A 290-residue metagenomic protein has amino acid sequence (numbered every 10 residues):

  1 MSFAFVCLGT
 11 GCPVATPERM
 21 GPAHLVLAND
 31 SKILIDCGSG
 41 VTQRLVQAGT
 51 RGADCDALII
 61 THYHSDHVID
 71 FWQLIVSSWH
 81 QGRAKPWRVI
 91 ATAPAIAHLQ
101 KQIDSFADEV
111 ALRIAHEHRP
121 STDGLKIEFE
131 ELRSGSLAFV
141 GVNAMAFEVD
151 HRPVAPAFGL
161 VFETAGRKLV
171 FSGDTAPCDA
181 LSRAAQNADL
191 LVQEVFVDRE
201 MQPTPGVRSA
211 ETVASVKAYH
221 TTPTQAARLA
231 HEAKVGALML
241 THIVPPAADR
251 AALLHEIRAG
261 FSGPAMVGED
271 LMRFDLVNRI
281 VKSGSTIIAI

Functional and structural regions predicted by a protein language model:
M1-V170, R183, L254-A289: Binuclear metal-dependent hydrolase catalytic cores
G159, K168, A176-L271: Cap/insert and terminal regions of metallo-dependent hydrolase folds
